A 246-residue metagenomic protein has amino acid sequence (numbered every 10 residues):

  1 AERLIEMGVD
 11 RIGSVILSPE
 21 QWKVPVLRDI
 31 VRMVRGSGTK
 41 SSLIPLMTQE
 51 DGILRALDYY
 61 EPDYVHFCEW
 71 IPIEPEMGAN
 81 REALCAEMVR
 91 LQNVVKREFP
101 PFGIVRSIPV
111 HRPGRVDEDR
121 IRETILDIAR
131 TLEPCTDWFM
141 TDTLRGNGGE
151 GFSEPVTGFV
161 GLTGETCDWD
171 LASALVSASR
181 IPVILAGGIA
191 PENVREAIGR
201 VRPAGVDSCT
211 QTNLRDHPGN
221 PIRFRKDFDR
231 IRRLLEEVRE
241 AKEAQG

Functional and structural regions predicted by a protein language model:
A1, L27, I53-L54, A129 (+3 more regions): Generic hydrophobic/aromatic pocket-lining and core-packing "Φ" positions
A1-I5, T124-C135, V194-V201: Short amphipathic alpha-helices and their capping/turn segments at secondary-structure boundaries
L4, V65, F139, D168 (+4 more regions): Conserved, mostly hydrophobic/aromatic
V9-Q21, H66-A79, T143-E150, R200-I231: Glycine-rich phosphate-binding active-site loops on the catalytic face of alpha/beta enzymes
D10, D63, D137, I181 (+1 more regions): Receiver (REC) domain switch/active-site residues of two-component response regulators
I16-P19, R35-L171, V176-A178: Conserved anion-binding
L27-V34, P75-V95, S153-T157, C209-G246: C-terminal helical cap(s) of enzyme catalytic domains, especially alpha/beta-barrels
V183-R202, N213-D216: A C-terminal functional module that forms or caps the active site or interfaces directly with catalytic machinery
